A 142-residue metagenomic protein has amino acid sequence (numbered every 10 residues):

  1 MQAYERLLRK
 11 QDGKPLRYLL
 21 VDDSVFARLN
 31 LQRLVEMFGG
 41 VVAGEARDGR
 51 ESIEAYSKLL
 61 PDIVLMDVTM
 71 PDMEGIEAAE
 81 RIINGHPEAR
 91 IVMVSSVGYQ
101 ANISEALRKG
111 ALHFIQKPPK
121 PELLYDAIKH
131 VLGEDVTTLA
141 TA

Functional and structural regions predicted by a protein language model:
M1-R17, E122-A142: Non-catalytic signal-transmission and effector/linker regions of two-component phosphorelay proteins
V25-G44: Two-component/phosphorelay signaling modules centered on CheY-like receiver
D48-E51, E74-E77: Acidic catalytic/metal-coordinating carboxylates
V64, V68-T69: The short loop immediately C-terminal to the conserved phospho-acceptor aspartate in CheY-like receiver
P71, Y99: The feature encodes the CheY-like receiver
K117: A Lys-centered signature of the CheY-like receiver
